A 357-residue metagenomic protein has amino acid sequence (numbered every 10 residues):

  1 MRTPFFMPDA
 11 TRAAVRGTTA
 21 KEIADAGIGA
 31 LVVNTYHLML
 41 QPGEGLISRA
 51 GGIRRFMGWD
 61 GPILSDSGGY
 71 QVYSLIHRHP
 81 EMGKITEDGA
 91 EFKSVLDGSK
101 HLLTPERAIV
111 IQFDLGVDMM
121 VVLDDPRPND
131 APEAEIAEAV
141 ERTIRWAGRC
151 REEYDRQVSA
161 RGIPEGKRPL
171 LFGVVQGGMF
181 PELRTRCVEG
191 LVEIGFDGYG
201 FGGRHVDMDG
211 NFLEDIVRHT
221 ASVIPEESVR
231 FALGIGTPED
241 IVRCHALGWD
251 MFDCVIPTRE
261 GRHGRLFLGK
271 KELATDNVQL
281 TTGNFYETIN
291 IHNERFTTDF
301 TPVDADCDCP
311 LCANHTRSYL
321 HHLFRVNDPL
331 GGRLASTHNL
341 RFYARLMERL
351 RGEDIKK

Functional and structural regions predicted by a protein language model:
M1-E165, E294-T297: Non-catalytic, usually N-terminal nucleic-acid engagement modules in DNA/RNA processing proteins
P4-A10, G17, D124-D130, V303-K357: C-terminal extensions of enzymes
I23, L31, D66, Q112 (+5 more regions): Conserved, mostly hydrophobic/aromatic
E44-A50, G261-D276, A344-M347, I355-K357: C-terminal helical cap(s) of enzyme catalytic domains, especially alpha/beta-barrels
P128-P132, A137, G198-H205, P329: Glycine- and acidic
E141-I144, E153, Q157, R161 (+2 more regions): Glycine-rich phosphate/ribose-binding loops and adjacent secondary-structure elements that form binding surfaces
G148, E152-D155, S222-P225, R325 (+2 more regions): Generic secondary-structure signature for well-ordered alpha-helical cores
Q279-L280, G352: Compositionally biased, intrinsically disordered low-complexity segments enriched in Pro/Arg/Gln/His
